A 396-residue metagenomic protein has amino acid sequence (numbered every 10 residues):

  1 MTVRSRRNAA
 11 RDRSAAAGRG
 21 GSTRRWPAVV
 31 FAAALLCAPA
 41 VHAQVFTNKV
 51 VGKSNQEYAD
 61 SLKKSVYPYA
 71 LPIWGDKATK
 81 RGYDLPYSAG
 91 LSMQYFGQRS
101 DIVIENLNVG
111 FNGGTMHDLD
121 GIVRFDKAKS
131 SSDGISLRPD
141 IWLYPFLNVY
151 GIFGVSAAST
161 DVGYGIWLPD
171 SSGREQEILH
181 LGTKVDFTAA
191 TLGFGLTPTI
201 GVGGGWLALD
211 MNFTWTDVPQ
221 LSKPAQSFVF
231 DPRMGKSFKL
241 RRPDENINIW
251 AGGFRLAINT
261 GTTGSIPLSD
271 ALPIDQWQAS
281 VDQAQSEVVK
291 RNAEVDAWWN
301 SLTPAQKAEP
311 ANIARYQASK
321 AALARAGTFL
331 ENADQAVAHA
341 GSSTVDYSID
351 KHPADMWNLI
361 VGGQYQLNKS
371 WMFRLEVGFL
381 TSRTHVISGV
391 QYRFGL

Functional and structural regions predicted by a protein language model:
Q44-S131: Short glycine/proline- and aromatic-enriched beta-strand/turn motifs that initiate or cap beta-hairpins
V45-T47, A78-A89, I141-F146, T199-L207 (+3 more regions): Short loop/turn motifs that connect adjacent beta-strands in outer-membrane beta-barrel proteins
Y87, K129-I135, D186-L192, S222-F230 (+2 more regions): Residues that define the transmembrane beta-barrel architecture of outer-membrane proteins
A89-Q94, V149-G151, G205-M211, F230 (+3 more regions): Transmembrane beta-strands of outer-membrane beta-barrel proteins
M93, S132, L137-P145, G151 (+4 more regions): Residues on the lipid-exposed face of transmembrane beta-strands in outer-membrane beta-barrel proteins
Y95-D101, F153-S159, I200-G204, M211-P219 (+5 more regions): Transmembrane beta-strands of outer-membrane beta-barrel pores
V103-G110, D161-L168, V218-A225, G261-L268 (+1 more regions): Outer-membrane beta-barrel translocator domains and adjoining extracellular loop/strand segments of Gram-negative
N248-G252, L256-L396: Outer membrane beta-barrel transmembrane domains
